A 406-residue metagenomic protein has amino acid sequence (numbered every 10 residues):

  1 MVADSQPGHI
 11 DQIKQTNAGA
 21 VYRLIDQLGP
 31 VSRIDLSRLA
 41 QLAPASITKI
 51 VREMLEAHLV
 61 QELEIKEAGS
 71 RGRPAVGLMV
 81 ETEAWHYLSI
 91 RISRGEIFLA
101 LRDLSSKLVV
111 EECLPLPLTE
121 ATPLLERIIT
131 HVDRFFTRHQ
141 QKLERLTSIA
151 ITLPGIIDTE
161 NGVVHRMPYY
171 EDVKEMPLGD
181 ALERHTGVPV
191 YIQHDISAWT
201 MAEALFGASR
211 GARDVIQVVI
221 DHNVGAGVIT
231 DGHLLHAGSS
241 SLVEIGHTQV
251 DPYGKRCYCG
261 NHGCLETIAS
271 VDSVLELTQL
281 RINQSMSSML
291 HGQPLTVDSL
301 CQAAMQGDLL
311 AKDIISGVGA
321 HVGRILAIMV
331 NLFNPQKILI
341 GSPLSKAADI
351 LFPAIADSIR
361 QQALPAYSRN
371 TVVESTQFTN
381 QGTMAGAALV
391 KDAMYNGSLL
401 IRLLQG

Functional and structural regions predicted by a protein language model:
M1-R145, Y253, L265-G406: ATP-binding/phosphotransfer module of carbohydrate and carboxylate kinases, centering on a glycine-rich
Q27-L28, Y170, F206, D221: Short helix-capping/turn signature of helix-turn-helix
E62-E64, V190-H194, V228: General beta-strand structural signal in soluble alpha/beta enzymes
G77, Y87-R91, L146-A150, V215-V219 (+1 more regions): Short glycine-aspartate micro-motif
D103, T159, I229: Short, acidic, Ser/Thr-enriched surface-loop or helix-capping motifs
L108, V164, L234-L235: Hydrophobic "anchor" residues
E111-D214, I350-R360: Glycine-rich phosphate-binding loop and adjoining helix at the ATP-binding site of ATP-dependent phosphoryl-transfer
A212-A269: Glycine-rich phosphate-binding loop of actin/hexokinase-like ATP-binding domains
